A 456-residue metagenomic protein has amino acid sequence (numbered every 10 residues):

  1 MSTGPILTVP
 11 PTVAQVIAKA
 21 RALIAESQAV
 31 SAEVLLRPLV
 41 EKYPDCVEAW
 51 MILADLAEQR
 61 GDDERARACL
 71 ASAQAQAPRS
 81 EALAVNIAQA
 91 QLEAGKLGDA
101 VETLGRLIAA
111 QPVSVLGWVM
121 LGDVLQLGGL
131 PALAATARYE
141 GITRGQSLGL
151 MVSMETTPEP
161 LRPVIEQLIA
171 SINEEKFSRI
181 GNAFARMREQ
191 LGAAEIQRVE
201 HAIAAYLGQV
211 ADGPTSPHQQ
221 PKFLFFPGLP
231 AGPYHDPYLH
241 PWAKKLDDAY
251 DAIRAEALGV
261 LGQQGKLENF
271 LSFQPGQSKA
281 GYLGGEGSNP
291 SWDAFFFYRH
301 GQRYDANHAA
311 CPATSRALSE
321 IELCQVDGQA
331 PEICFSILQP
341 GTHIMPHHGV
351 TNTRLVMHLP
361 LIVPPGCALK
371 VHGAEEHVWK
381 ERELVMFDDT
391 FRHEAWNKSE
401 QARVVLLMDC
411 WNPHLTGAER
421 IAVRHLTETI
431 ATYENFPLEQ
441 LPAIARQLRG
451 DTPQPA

Functional and structural regions predicted by a protein language model:
E93, A109, D123, L127-G129 (+5 more regions): Fe(II)/2-oxoglutarate oxygenase catalytic core
I362-K380: A short beta-strand-loop-beta hairpin characteristic of the jelly-roll/cupin
